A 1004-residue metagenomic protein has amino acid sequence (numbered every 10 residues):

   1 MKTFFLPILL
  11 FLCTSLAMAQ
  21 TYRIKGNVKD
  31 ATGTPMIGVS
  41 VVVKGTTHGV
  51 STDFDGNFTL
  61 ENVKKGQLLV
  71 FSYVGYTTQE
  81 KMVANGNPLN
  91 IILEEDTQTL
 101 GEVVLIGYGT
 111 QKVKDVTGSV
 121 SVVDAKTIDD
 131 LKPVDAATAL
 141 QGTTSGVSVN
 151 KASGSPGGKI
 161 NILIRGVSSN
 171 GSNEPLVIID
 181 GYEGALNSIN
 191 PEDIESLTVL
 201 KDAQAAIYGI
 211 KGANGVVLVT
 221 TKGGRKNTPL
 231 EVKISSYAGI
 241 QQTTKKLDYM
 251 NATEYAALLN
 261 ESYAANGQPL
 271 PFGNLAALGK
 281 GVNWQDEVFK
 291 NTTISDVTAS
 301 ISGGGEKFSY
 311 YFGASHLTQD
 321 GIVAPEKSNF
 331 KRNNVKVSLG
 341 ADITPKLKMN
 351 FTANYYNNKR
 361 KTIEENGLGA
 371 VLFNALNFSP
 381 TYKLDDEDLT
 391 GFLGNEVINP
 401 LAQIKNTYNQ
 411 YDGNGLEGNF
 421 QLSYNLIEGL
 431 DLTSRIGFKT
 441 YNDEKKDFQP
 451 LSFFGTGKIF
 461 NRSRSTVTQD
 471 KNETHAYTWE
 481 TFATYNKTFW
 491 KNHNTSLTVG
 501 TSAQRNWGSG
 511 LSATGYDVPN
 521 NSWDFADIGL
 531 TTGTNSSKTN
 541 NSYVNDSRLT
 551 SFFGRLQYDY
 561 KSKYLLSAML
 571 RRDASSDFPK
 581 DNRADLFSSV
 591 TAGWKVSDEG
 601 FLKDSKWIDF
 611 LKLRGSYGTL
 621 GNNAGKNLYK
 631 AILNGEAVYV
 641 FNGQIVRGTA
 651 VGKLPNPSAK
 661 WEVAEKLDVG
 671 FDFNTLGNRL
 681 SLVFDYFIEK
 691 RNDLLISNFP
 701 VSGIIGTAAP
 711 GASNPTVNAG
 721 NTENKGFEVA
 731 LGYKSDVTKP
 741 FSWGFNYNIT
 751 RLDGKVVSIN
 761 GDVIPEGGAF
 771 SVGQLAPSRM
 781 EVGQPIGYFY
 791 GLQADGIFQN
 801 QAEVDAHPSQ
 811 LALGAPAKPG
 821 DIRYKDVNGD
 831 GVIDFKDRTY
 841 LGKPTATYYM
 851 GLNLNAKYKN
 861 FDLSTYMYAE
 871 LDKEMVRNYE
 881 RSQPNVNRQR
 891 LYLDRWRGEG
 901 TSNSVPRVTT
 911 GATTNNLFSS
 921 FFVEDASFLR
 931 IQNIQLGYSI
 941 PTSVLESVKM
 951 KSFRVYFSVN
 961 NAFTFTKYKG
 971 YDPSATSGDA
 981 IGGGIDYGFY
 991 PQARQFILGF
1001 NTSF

Functional and structural regions predicted by a protein language model:
M1-K336, I343-N350, E417, S605 (+6 more regions): Short, small/polar-rich motifs associated with maturation and membrane association, primarily at protein termini
D115, I322-R332, N350, N354-Y356 (+6 more regions): Small-side-chain secondary-structure face that scaffolds active or pore-lining regions
I179, G273-S302, S309-G313, L317 (+11 more regions): Outer-membrane beta-barrel transmembrane strand signature
Y182-N227, K245-D248, V282-T298, L317-T352 (+14 more regions): Outer-membrane beta-barrel proteins
K233-G279, N506, S512-T514, K734-G842 (+2 more regions): Conserved small-residue
T243-K245, A276-S315, Q319-I322, E326 (+8 more regions): Flexible loop and strand-edge segments within Gram-negative outer membrane beta-barrel domains
T253-K280, G369-A402, D447-S465, S509-T539 (+6 more regions): Surface-exposed loop/turn segments flanking beta-strands in extracellular/periplasmic regions
S575, E870-N960: Extracytoplasmic gating/loop element in the C-terminal half of outer-membrane beta-barrel translocons and assembly
